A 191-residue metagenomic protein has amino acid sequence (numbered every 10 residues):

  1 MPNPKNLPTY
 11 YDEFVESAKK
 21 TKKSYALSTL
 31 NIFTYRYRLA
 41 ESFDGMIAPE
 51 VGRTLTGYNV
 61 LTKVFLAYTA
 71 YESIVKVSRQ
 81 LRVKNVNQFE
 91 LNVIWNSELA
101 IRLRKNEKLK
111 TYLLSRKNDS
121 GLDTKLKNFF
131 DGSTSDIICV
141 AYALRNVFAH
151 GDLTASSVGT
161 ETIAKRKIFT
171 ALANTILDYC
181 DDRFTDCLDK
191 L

Functional and structural regions predicted by a protein language model:
M1-E90: Extended intrinsically disordered or low-complexity regions, especially N/C-terminal cytosolic tails and loops, rather
M1-L7, A26, N92, N96 (+6 more regions): Intrinsic-disorder-associated interaction segments
M1-P2, T124, F130, A143: Long, hydrophilic "mature protein body" segments
Y35, Y58-T69, S133-A143, K167 (+1 more regions): Short, well-structured alpha-helical interface segments that form or flank functional binding sites
V51-L55, T124-F129, S156: Short acidic, glycine/Ser/Thr-rich loop/turn "cap" segments at secondary-structure junctions
K76, L153-A155: Short, solvent-exposed loop/turn segments at secondary-structure junctions
R82-D136: Flexible secondary-structure boundary motifs
S135-F148, A155-L191: Amphipathic, Lys/Arg-enriched alpha-helical patches that create a basic surface for binding polyanionic ligands
